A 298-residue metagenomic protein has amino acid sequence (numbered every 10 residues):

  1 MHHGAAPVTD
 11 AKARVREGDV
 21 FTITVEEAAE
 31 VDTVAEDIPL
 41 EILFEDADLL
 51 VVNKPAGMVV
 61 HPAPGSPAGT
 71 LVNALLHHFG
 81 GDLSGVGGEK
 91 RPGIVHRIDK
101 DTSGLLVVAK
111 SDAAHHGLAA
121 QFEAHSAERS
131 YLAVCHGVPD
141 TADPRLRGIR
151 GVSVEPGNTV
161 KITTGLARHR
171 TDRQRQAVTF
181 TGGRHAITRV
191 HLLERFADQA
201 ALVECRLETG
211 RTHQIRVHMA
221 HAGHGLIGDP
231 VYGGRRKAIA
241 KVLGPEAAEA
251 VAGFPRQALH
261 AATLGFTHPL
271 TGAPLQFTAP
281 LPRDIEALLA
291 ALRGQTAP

Functional and structural regions predicted by a protein language model:
M1-P298: RNA pseudouridine synthases
